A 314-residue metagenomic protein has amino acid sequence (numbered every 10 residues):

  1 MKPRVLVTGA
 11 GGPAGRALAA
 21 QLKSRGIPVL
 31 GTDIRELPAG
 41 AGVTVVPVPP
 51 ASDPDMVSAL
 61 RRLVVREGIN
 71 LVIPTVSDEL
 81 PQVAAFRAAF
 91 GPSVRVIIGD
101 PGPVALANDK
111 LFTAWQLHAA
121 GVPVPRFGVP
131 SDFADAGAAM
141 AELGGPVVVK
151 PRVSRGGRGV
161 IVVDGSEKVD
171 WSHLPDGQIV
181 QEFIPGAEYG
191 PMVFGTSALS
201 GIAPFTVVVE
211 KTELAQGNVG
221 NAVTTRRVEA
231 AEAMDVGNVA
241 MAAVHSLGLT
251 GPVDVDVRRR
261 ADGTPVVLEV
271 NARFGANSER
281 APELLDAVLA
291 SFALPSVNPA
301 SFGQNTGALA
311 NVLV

Functional and structural regions predicted by a protein language model:
K2, G12, V104-G186, T196-G201 (+1 more regions): Active-site nucleotide/adenylate-binding loops and adjacent lid/helix of ATP-dependent enzymes
G11, A19: N-terminal Rossmann NAD(P)H-binding glycine-rich loop of SDR-like oxidoreductase domains
G15: N-terminal Rossmann-fold NAD(P) dinucleotide-binding loop
G31-P38: Short, polar loop motifs at secondary-structure junctions
A41-R126: Conserved N-proximal alpha/beta basic substrate-recognition cap immediately N-terminal to, or forming the N-lobe
Q181-G248, R259, N271-S296: ATP-dependent carboxylate/phosphate-activation module, predominantly the ATP-grasp catalytic core and closely related
T250-D262: A short glycine-rich, hydrophobically flanked beta-strand micro-motif that places a catalytic Asp/Glu for divalent metal
P295-V314: Cysteine/selenocysteine-centered motifs that mediate thiol-based redox chemistry or coordinate metal-sulfur cofactors
